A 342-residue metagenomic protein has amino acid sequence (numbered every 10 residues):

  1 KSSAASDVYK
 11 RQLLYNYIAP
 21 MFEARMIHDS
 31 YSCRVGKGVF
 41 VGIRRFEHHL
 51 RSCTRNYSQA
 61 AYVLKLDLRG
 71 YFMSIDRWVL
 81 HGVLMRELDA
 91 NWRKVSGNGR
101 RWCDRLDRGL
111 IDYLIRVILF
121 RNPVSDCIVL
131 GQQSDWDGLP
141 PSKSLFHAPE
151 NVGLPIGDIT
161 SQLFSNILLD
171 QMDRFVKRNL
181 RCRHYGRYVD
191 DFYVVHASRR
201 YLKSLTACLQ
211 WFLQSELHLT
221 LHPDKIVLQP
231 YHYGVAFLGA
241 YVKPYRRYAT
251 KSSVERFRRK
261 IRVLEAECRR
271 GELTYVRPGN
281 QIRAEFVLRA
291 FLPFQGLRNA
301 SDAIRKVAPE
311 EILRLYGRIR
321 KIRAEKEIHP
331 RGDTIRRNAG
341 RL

Functional and structural regions predicted by a protein language model:
K1-A5, Y9: Single conserved hydrophobic/aromatic residue that forms the stacking wall/gate of nucleotide- or nucleobase-binding
L14, F46, S161, G239: A residue-level signal for conserved active-site and pocket-lining positions in enzyme catalytic cores
Y15-D76: Active-site-proximal segment of RNA-dependent polymerases
I27-C33, Y188-D191, I226: Short linear capping/connector segments at secondary-structure termini
C33-V41, Y193-V195, L228-Y231: Beta-rich nucleic-acid/ligand-interaction surfaces
R55-V189, V194-C208: Conserved polymerase palm-domain catalytic core
P141-N151, K203, L221-L342: Right-hand nucleic-acid polymerase module
C208-S215: An active-site-proximal "capping" alpha-helix that borders the catalytic cofactor pocket
